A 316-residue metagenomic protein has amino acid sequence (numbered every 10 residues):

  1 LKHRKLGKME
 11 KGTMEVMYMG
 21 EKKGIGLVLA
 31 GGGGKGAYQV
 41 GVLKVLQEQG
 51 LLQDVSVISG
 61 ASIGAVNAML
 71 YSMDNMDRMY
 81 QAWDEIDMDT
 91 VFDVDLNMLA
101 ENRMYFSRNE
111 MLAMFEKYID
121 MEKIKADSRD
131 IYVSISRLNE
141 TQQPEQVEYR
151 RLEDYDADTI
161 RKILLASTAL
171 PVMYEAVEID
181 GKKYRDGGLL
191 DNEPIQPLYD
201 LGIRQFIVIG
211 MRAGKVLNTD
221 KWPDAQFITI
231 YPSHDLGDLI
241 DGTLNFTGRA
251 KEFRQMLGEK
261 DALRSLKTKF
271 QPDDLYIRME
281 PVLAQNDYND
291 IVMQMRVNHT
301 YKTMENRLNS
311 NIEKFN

Functional and structural regions predicted by a protein language model:
H3-S59, M69-N316: Patatin-like phospholipase
G60, G64: Gly/Ala-rich beta-loop-alpha elbow adjacent to hydrolase catalytic centers
